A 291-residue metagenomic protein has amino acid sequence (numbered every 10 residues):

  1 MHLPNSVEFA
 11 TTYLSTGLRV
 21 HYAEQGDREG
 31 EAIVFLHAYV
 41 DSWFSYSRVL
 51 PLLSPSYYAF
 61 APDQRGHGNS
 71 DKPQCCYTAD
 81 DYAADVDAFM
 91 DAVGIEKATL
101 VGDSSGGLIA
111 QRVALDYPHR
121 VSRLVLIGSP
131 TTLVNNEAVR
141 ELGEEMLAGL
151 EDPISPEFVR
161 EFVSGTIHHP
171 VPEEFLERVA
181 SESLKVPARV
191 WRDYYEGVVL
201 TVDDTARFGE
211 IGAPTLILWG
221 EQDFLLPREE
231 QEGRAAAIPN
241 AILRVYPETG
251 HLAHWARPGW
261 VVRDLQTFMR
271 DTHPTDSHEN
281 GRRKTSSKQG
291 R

Functional and structural regions predicted by a protein language model:
L18-C75: Conserved HGGG/HGGXW glycine-rich cap/lid loop of the alpha/beta-hydrolase fold
A83-A98: Conserved acidic catalytic loop of the alpha/beta-hydrolase fold
G102, G106, A110: Gly/Ala-rich beta-loop-alpha elbow adjacent to hydrolase catalytic centers
Q111-D116, V121-D152: Flexible "cap/lid" loop of the alpha/beta hydrolase fold
N135-R140, D152-G209: Conserved alpha/beta-hydrolase catalytic His-Asp/Glu region
I211, I217-W219: Short beta-strand/loop motif that positions the catalytic acidic residue of the alpha/beta-hydrolase fold
Q222-L226: Acidic catalytic loop of the alpha/beta-hydrolase fold
A241-R291: Catalytic active-site module of serine/aspartate enzymes centered on a nucleophile-bearing elbow/loop
